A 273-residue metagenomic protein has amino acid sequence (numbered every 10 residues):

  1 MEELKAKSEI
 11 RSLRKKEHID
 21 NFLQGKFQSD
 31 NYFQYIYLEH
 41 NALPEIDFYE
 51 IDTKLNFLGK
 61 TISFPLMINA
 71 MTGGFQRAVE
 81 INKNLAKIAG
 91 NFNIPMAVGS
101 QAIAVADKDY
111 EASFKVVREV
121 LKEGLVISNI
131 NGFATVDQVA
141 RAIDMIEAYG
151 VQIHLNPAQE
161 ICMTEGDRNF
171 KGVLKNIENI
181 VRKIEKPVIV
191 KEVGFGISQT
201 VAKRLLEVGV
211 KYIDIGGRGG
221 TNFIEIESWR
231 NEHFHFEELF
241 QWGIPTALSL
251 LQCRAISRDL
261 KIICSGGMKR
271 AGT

Functional and structural regions predicted by a protein language model:
M1-L58, I62: An N-cap/entry alpha-helix motif that binds or orients negatively charged groups
P44, L66-N69, I94-V98, L125-I130 (+5 more regions): Hydrophobic faces of well-ordered beta-strands that scaffold small-molecule active sites in alpha/beta enzyme cores
N56-I103: Active-site cofactor/substrate anionic-group-binding motifs, chiefly glycine- and Lys/Arg-rich phosphate-binding loops
N56-K60, N84-N91, F114-K122, A140-E147 (+1 more regions): Acidic (Asp/Glu)-rich catalytic clusters
Y110-S128, F170-I189, F234-I262: Alpha-helix-loop-beta-strand connector modules within alpha/beta enzyme cores
T135-M145, F195-Y212, L251-R258, I262-C264 (+1 more regions): Catalytic cores of alpha/beta
V139-G196: Metal-dependent enolase-superfamily TIM-barrel catalytic cores that perform enediolate-based chemistry
A148-V173, V201-C253: Glycine/Thr-rich beta-alpha phosphate-binding loop at enzyme active sites
